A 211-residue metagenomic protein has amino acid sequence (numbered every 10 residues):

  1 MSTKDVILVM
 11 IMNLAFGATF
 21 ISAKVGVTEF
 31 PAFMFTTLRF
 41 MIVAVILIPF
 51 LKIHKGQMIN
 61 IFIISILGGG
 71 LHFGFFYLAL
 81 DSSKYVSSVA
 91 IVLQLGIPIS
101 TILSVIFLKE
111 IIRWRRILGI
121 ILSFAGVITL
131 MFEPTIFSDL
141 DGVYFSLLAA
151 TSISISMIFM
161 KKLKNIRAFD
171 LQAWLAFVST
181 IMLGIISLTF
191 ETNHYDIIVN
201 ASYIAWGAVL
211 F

Functional and structural regions predicted by a protein language model:
M1-M34, T135-K162, I181, I185: Glycine-/small-residue-enriched transmembrane alpha-helix faces in small-molecule transporters and effluxers
T3-K4, L8, M34-L47, I63 (+3 more regions): Hydrophobic alpha-helical transmembrane segments of multi-pass integral membrane proteins, especially transporters
A15, T19-F20, I48-L93, P98-T101 (+2 more regions): Specific transmembrane alpha-helical segments of multi-pass solute transporters/efflux pumps, especially DMT/EamA
S22-E29, L78-S82, I128-D141, L188-V209: Membrane-interface helix termini and inter-helical loops of multi-pass transporters
G26, F35, A79, I106-L108 (+3 more regions): Hydrophobic/aromatic residues within transmembrane alpha-helices of multi-pass small-molecule transporters
A32-F33, Y85-V86, I112, A168-F169: Membrane-helix interface/capping residues of multi-pass secondary transporters
M41, L47, I102-L103, I112-F132 (+3 more regions): Hydrophobic transmembrane alpha-helices of multi-pass small-molecule transport proteins
G56-N60, I64, A90-L93, K109-T129 (+1 more regions): Loop-to-transmembrane alpha-helix entry segments
